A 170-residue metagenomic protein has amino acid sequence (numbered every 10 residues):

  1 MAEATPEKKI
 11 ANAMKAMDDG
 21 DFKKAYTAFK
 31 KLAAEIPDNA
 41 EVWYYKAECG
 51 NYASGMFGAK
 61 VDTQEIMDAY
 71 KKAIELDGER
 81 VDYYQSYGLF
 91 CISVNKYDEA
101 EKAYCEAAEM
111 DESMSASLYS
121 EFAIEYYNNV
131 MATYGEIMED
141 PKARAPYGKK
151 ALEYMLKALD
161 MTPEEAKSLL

Functional and structural regions predicted by a protein language model:
A4-D38, E48-V61: Alpha-helical segment of the N-proximal tetratricopeptide repeat
M14, E48, G55, L89 (+2 more regions): Residue-level recognition of tetratricopeptide repeat
K30-A34, D68-E75, K102-M110, E153-D160: Conserved structural position within tetratricopeptide repeats
P37, G78, E112-S113, D160-E164: Short coil turns that delineate tetratricopeptide repeat
V42, Y83, A116-L118, K167-S168: TPR alpha-solenoid repeat register
Y45-K46, S86, E121: Canonical tetratricopeptide repeat
